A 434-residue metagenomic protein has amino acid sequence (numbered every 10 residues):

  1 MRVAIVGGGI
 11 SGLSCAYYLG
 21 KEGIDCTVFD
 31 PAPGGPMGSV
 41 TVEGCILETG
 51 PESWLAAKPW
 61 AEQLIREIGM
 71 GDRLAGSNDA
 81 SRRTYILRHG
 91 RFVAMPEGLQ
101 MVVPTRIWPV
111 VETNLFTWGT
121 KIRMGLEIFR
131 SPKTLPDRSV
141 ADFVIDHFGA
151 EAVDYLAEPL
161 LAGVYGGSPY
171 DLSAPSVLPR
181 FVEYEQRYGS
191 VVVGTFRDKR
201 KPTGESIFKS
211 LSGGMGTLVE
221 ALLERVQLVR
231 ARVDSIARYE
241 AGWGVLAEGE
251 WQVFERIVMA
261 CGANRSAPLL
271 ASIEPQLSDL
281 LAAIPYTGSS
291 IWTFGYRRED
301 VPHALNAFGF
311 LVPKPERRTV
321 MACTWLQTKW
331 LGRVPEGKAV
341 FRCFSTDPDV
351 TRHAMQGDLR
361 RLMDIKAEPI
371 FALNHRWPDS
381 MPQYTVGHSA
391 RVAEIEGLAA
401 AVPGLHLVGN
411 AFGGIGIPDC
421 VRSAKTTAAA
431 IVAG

Functional and structural regions predicted by a protein language model:
R2-V28: N-terminal Rossmann-like FAD-binding beta1-loop-alpha1 element of flavoenzymes
V3, I24-C26, I257, P369-A372: Hydrophobic anchor at the start of a short beta-strand that flanks the dinucleotide cofactor-binding loop
G20-V42: Glycine-rich FAD pyrophosphate-binding loop
E22, D72, R232-R352, R361-L362 (+1 more regions): Mid-domain catalytic core of redox enzymes that form a hydrophobic substrate pocket/lid adjacent to a catalytic redox
M37-S39, P96-E97, V103-P104, A322-G434: Conserved flavin/dinucleotide-binding core of flavoenzymes
S39, E62-T84, E151-Y155, A283-Y286 (+2 more regions): A short alpha-helix-loop-beta-strand transition element characteristic of N-terminal alpha/beta dinucleotide-binding
E43-S131: Dinucleotide-binding Rossmann-like beta1-alpha1 core, especially the glycine-rich loop that anchors the ADP
R83, V103, I107, T120-R238 (+2 more regions): Active-site/ligand-binding neighborhood in enzyme catalytic cores
